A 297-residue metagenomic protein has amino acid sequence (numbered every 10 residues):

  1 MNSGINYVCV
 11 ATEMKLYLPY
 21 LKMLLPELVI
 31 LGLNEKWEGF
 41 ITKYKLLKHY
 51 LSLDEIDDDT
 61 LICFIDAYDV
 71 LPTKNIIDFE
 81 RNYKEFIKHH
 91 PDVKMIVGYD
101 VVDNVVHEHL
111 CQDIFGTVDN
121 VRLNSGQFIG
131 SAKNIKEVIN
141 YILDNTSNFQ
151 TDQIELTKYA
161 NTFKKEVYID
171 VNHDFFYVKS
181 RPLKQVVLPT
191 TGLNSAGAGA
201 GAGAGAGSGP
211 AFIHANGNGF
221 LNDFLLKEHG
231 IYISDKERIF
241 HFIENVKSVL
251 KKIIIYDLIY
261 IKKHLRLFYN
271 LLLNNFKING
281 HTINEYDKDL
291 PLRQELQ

Functional and structural regions predicted by a protein language model:
M1-L61, L250-I253, D257, K263-R293: N-terminal anchoring/stem segment of glycosyltransferases
Y17-P26, L110-Q112, L225-I231: Short, aromatic/basic amphipathic alpha-helical patches
L18, Y44, D69, T73-I76 (+5 more regions): Generic preference for well-ordered alpha-helical elements
V29-W37, M95-D100, T151-E155, D170-F176 (+1 more regions): A generic structural motif
K36-I65, L71-N75, L123, T151-A160: A conserved donor-nucleotide-binding helix/loop in the catalytic core of Leloir-type glycosyltransferases
L71-F115: Conserved donor-nucleotide/metal-binding helix-loop-beta segment in metal-dependent transferases, i.e., the alpha-helix
V121-G199, G203-G230: Catalytic core and acceptor-binding pocket of nucleotide-sugar-dependent glycosyltransferases
S180-G199, G203-L296: C-terminal catalytic/acceptor-binding lobe
